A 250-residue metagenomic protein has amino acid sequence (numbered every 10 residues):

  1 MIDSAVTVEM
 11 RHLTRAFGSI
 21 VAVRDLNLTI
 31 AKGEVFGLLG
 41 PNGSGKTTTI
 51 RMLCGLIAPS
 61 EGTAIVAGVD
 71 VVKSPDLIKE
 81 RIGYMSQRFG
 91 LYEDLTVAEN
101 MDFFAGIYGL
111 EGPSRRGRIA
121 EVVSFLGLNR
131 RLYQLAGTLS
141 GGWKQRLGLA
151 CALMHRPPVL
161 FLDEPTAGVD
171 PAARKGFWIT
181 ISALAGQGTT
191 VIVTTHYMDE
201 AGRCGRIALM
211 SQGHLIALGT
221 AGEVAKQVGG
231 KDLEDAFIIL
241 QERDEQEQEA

Functional and structural regions predicted by a protein language model:
D94, L135-L139: Conserved ABC ATPase signature
D102, G106, E111-R131: Conserved ABC ATPase "signature" region
R156: Conserved catalytic motifs of ABC-family nucleotide-binding domains
L160-E164: Catalytic Walker B motif of ABC-type/P-loop ATPase nucleotide-binding domains
L218-G219: ABC ATPase "signature
